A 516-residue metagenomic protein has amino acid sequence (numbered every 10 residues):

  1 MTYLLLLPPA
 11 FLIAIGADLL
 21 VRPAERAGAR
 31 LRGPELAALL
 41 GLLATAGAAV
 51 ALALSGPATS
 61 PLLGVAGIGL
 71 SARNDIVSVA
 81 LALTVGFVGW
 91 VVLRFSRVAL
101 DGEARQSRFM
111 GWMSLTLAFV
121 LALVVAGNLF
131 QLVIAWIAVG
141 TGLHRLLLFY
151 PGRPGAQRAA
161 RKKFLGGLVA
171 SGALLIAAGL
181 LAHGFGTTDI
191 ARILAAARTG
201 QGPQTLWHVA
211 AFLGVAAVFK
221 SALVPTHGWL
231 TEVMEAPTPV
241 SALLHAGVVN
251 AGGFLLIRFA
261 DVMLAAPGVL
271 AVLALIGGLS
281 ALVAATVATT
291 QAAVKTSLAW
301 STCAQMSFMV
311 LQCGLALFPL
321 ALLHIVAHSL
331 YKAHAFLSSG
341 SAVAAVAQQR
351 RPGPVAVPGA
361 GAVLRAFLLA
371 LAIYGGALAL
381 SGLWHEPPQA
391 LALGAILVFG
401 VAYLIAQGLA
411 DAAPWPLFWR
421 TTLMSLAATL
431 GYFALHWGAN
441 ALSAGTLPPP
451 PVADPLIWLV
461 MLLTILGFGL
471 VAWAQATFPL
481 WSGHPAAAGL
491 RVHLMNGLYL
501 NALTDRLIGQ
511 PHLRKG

Functional and structural regions predicted by a protein language model:
M1-G483, A488, V492-L513: ...captures the hydrophobic TM-helix bundle architecture rather than a specific catalytic motif, and can also fire on
